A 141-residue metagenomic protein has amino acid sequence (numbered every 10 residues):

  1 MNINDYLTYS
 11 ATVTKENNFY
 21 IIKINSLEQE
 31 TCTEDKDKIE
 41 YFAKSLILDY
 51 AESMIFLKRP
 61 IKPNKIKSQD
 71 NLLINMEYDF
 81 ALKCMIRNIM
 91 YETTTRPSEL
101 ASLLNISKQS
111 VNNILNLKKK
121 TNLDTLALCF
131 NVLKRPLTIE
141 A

Functional and structural regions predicted by a protein language model:
M1-K58: DNA-contacting interfaces and partner/effector-binding or oligomerization modules in DNA-centric proteins
M1-L7, S45-Q109, N113, K119 (+1 more regions): Short, charged, surface-exposed hinge/linker loops at domain edges that act as mobile lids or interdomain connectors
T8-S10, F19, Q69, L73 (+1 more regions): Broad gene-expression machinery/nucleic-acid interaction feature
E34-D35, F42-A43, N75-M76, R135 (+1 more regions): Alpha-helix boundary/interfacial micro-motifs
Y41, S102, N131: Replace "anionic and nucleotidyl ligands
D124-E140: DNA major-groove recognition helix of helix-turn-helix/homeodomain DNA-binding modules
